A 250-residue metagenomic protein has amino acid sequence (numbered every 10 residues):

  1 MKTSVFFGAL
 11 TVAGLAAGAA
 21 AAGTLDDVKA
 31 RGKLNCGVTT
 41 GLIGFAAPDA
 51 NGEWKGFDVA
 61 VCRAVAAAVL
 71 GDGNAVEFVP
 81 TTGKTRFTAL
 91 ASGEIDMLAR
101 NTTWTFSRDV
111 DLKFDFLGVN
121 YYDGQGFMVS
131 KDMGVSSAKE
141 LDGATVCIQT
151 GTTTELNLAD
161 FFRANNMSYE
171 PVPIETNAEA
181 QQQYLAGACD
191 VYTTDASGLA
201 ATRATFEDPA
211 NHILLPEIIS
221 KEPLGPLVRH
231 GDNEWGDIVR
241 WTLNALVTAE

Functional and structural regions predicted by a protein language model:
K2-L10, A20-E77, R240, N244-E250: N-terminal hydrophobic or amphipathic helices and topogenic motifs
D26, V59, R63-A67, T88 (+7 more regions): Solvent-exposed, polar/charged alpha-helical surfaces in well-ordered, non-transmembrane soluble domains, broadly
K29-K33, T40, G56, A60 (+9 more regions): Extracytoplasmic
L34-N35, D96-M97, D190-V191: Short, Asp-centered acidic motifs that coordinate Mg2+ and/or phosphate in catalytic or ligand-binding sites
N35-G44, W54-V69, T103, D123-E175 (+1 more regions): Bilobed "Venus flytrap"/periplasmic-binding protein-like clamshell domains and structurally analogous long
A60-R63, A67-V69, D132-V135, K139 (+4 more regions): Extended ligand-binding regions for polar small-molecule ligands
R63, A67, G71, A75-E140 (+1 more regions): Acidic, polar ligand-binding/catalytic clefts
T153-V172, N211-L214, D237-E250: Ligand-binding clefts/hinges and TM-proximal coupling segments of bilobed small-molecule sensing domains
